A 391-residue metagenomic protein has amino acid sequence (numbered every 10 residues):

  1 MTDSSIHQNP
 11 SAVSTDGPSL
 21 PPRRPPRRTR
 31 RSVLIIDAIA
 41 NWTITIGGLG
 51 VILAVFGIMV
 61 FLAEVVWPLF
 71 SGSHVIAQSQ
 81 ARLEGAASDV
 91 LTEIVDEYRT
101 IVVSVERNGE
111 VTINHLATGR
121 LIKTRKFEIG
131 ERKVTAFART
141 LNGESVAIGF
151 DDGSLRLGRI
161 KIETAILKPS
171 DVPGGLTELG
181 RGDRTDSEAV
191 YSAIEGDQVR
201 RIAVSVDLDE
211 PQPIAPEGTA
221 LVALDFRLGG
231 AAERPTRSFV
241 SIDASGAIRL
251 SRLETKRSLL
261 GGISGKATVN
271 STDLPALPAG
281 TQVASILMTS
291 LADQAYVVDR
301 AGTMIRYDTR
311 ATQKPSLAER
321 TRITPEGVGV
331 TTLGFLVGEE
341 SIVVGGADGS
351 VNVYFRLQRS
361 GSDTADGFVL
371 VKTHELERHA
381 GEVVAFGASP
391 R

Functional and structural regions predicted by a protein language model:
M1-I46, G72-E93, D209, V222-F226 (+1 more regions): Transmembrane alpha-helical segments of polytopic membrane transport and secretion proteins
I52, V102-E106, V146-G149, F239-D243 (+2 more regions): Conserved beta-strand element within WD40/beta-propeller blades
V55-V65, R107, D151, I160 (+6 more regions): Short loop/turn segments immediately following the C-termini of beta-strands
P68, T118-G119, R159-G174, S251-S264 (+2 more regions): Short loop/turn segments immediately following beta-strands, especially the blade-tip and inter-blade linker loops
A77-G85, R120-F127, D209-A215, V269-L277 (+2 more regions): A short beta-strand motif characteristic of beta-propeller blades
A87-I94, R132-A138, E217-A231, G280-M288 (+2 more regions): Canonical WD40 repeat/beta-propeller blade segments in eukaryotic WD-repeat proteins
Y98-T100, N142-E144, P235-R237, L291-D293 (+2 more regions): Short coil/turn segments that connect the beta-strands within blades of beta-propeller domains
N108-V111, D152-L155, S245-I248, D293 (+3 more regions): Loop/turn residues immediately N-terminal
